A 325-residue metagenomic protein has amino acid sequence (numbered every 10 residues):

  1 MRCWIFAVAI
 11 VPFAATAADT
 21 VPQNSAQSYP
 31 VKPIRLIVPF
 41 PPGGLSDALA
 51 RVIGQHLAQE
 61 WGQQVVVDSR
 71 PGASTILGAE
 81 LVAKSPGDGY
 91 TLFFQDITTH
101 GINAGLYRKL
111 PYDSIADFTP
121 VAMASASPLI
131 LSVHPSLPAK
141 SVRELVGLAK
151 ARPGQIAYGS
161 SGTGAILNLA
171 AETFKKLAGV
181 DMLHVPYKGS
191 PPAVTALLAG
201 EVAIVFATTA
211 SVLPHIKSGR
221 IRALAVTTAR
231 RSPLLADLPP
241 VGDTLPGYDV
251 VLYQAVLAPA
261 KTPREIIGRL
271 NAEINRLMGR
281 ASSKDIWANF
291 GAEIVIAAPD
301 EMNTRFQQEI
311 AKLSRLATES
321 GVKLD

Functional and structural regions predicted by a protein language model:
W4-A15: Bacterial N-terminal signal peptides
A17-A116, Q155, K176-I204, T208 (+3 more regions): N-terminal (or domain-start) structured segment
V31-P33, K176-L177, K217, R264-D325: An extracytoplasmic/periplasmic, membrane-proximal ligand-sensing/linker region
I34-L36, G43, A50, V67 (+11 more regions): Residue-level signal for nonpolar/aromatic packing positions in well-ordered secondary structure
K84-Y90, I97, G105-P192, V241 (+2 more regions): Hinge/capping helix and adjacent helix->loop/strand transition within the periplasmic-binding protein
T98-K109, N168, T173-L177, I204-D237 (+1 more regions): A ligand-binding cleft/hinge motif common to bilobed small-molecule-binding domains
D113-M123, D181-V185, A203-I204, L213-V250 (+1 more regions): Short beta-strand->loop
